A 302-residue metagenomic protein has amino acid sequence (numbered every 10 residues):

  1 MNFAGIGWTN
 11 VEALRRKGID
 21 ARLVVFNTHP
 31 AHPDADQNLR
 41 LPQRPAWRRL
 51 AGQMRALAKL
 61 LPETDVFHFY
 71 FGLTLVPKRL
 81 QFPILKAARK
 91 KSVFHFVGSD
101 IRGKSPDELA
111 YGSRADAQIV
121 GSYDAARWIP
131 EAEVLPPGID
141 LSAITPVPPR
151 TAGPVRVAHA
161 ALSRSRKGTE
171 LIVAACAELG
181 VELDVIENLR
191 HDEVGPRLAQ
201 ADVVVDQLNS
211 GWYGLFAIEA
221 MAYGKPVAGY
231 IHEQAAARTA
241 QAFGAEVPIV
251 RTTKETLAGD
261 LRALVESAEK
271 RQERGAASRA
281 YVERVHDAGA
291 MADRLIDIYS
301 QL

Functional and structural regions predicted by a protein language model:
M1, L57-P77, V93, V204-Q207: Short N-terminal targeting/anchoring amphipathic segment
V66-F71, F82-R102, A117-V120: Active-site proximal beta-strand in glycosyltransferases
I101, S113-P146, A152: Donor nucleotide-sugar binding/catalytic pocket of nucleotide-sugar-dependent glycosyltransferases
P146-K167, V173-C176: Conserved donor-binding/catalytic core segment of Leloir-type glycosyltransferases
A199-W212, K225: Acidic donor-binding loop of glycosyltransferase active sites
P226-A235: Short hydrophobic beta-strand element within catalytic cores of glycosyltransferases and related nucleotide-activated
A236-R262: Change "using UDP/GDP/dTDP sugars" to "using nucleotide sugars
E266-Y299: A charged, aromatic-enriched C-terminal amphipathic alpha-helix characteristic of glycosyltransferases across folds
